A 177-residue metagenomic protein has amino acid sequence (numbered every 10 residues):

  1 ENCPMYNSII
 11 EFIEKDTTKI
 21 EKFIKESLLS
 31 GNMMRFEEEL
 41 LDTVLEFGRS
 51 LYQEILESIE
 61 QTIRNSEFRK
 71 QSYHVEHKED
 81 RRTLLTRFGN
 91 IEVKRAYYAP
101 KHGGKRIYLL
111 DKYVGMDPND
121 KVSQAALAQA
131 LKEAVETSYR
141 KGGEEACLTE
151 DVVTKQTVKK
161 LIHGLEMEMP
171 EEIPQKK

Functional and structural regions predicted by a protein language model:
E1-K101: Short, conserved DNA-binding cores of transcription-related domains
D16-I24, I91-K177: Short, positively charged, Gly/Tyr-enriched micro-motifs that form contact patches at catalytic or ligand/partner
